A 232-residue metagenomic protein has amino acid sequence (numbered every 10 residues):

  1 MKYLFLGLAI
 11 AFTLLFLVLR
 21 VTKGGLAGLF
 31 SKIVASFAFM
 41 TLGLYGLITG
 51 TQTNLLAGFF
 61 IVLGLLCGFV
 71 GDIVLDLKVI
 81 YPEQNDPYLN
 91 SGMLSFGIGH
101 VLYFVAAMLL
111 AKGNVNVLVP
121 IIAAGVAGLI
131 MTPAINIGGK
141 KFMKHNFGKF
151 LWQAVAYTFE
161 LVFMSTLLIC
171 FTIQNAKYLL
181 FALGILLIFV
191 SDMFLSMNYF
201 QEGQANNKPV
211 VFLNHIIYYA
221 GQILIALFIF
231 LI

Functional and structural regions predicted by a protein language model:
M1-I232: Polytopic alpha-helical membrane-helix bundles and their juxtamembrane interface segments in multi-pass membrane
